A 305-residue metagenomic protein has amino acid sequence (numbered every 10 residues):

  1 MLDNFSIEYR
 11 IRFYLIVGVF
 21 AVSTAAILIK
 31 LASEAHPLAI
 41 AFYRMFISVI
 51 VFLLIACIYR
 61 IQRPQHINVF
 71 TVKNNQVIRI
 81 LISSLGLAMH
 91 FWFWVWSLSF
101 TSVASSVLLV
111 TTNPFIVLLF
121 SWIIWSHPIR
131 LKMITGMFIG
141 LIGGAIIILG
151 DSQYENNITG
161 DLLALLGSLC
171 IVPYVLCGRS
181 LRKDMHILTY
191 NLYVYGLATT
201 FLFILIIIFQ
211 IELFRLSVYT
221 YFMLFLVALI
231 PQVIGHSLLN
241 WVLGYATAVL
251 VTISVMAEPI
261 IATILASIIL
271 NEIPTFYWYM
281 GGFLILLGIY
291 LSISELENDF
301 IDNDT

Functional and structural regions predicted by a protein language model:
M1-F42, I55, L85, F93 (+2 more regions): Glycine-/small-residue-enriched transmembrane alpha-helix faces in small-molecule transporters and effluxers
L2, M45, I61, L149-G150 (+3 more regions): C-terminal-most transmembrane helix of multi-pass membrane proteins
I7-I11, S33-F42, T71-Q76, L149-P173 (+2 more regions): Juxtamembrane helix-entry segments on the extracytoplasmic side of multipass membrane proteins
R10-F20, Q65-F93, T159-G167, R215-I234 (+1 more regions): Loop-to-transmembrane-helix transition segments
E34-M89, P114-F120, C170-C177, L192-F209 (+3 more regions): Transmembrane alpha-helices of multi-pass small-molecule transport proteins
A39, M45-I50, V95-S126, G167 (+1 more regions): Specific alpha-helical transmembrane segments that line the substrate/conduction pathway and gating interfaces
Y43, S106-T112, G178-T199, Q232-I268: Helix-helix packing/entry segments at the starts of transmembrane helices
F52, A56, F120, I129-L149 (+4 more regions): Hydrophobic transmembrane alpha-helices of multi-pass small-molecule transport proteins
